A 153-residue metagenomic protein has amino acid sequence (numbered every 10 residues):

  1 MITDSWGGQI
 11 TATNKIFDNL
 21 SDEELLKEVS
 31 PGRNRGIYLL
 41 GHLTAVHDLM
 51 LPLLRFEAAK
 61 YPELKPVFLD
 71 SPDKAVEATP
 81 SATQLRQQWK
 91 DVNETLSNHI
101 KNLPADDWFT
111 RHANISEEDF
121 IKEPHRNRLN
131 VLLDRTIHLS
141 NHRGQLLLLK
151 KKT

Functional and structural regions predicted by a protein language model:
M1, D18: Basic/aromatic DNA-contact patch characteristic of tyrosine site-specific recombinases
T3-G7, N14, E24-D70, I115-T153: Short, contiguous alpha-helical
W6, I10-T13, F17, W89 (+1 more regions): Hydrophobic alpha-helical core bundles mediating ligand binding, dimerization, or RNAP-core interactions
Q9, Q84-Q88, Q145: Residue-identity detector for glutamine
N19, H42-A45, D91: Residues within well-ordered alpha-helical secondary structure of globular protein domains
N19-L26, N98-T110, L148-T153: Surface-exposed helix-capping loop/turn segments at secondary-structure junctions
D73-R111, N130-R135: Acidic/histidine-rich alpha-helical segments that form the ligand environment of transition-metal centers
